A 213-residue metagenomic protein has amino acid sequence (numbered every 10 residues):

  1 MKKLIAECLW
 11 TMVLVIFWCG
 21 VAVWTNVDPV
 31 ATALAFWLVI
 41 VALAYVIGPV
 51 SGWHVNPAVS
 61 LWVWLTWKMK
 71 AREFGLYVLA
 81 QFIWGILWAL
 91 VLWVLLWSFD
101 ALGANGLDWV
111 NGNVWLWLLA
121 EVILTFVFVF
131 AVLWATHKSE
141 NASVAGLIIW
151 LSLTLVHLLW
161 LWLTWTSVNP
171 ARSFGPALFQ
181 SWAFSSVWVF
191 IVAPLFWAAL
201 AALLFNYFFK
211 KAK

Functional and structural regions predicted by a protein language model:
M1-K213: Membrane-interface helix-loop junctions and terminal tails of multi-pass membrane proteins
